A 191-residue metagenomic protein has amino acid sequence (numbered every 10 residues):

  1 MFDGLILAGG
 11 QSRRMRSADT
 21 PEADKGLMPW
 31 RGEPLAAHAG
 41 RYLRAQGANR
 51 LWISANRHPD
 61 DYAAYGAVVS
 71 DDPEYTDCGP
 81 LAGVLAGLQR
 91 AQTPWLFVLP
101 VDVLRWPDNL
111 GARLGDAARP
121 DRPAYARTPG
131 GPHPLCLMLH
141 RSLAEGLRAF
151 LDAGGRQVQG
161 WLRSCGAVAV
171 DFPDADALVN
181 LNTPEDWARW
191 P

Functional and structural regions predicted by a protein language model:
M1-G155, G160-V179, P184-E185: Nucleotide and nucleotide-moiety/phosphate-recognizing core
R189: Acidic two-metal-ion nuclease catalytic site recognized across multiple nuclease folds, prominently DnaQ/RNase D-T
